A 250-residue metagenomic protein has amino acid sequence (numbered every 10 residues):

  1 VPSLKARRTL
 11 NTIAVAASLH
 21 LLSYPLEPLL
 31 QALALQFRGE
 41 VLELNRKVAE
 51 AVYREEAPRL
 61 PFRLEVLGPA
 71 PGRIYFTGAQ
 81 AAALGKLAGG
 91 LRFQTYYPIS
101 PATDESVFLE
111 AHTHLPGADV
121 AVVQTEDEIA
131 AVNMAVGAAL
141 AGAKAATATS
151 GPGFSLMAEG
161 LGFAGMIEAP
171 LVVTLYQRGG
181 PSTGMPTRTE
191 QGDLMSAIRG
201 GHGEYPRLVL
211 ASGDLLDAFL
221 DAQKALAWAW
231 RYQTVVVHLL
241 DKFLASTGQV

Functional and structural regions predicted by a protein language model:
V1-G89, F93-T95: Active-site cofactor/cluster-binding pocket
P2-L4, L21-S23, E40, T103-D104 (+3 more regions): Short, well-ordered, mixed-charge alpha-helical segments that flank or form enzyme active sites
Y24, N45-E55, R207-V250: Structural signature of the thiamine diphosphate
L42, P58-P61, A118, R231-V235: Intrinsically disordered or highly flexible coil/loop and linker segments, enriched in small and charged/polar residues
A57-P71, K86-L91, E110-A118, T174-Y176 (+1 more regions): Gly-rich Lys/Arg/Thr-decorated short loops/hinges at beta-loop-alpha junctions or inter-strand turns that position
F93, S100-A197, L208-A229: Thiamine diphosphate
T95-Y96, T174, V236-L240: Short beta-strand segments at enzyme active-site cores
M195, R199-E204, V250: Metal-ion/cofactor- or nucleotide/acyl-coenzyme-handling active-site neighborhoods
